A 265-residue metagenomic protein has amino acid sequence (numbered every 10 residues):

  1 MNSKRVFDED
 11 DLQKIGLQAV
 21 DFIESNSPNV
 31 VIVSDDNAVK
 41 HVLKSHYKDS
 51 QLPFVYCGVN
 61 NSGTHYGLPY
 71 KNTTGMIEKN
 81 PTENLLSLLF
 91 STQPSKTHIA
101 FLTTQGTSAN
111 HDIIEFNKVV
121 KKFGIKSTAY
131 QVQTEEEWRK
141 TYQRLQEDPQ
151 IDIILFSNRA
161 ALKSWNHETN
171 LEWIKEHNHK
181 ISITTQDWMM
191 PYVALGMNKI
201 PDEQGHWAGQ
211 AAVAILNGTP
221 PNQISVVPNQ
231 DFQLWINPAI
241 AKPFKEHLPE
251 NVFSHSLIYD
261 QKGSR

Functional and structural regions predicted by a protein language model:
M1-A19, N72, F101, V119-W138: Short beta-strand elements in bilobed, periplasmic/extracellular small-molecule ligand-binding domains
E9-N29, K140-I151: Short, well-structured alpha-helical segments in soluble
E24-D35, V55, A100-T103, Q150-S164 (+1 more regions): Periplasmic-binding protein-like
K48-T73, Q186-L195: Flexible loop/hinge segments that line or gate small-molecule binding clefts
Y66-L88, P191-H206: Short beta-strand elements at the ligand-binding edges of bilobed clamshell
T74-F123, S225-I240: An alpha-beta-alpha
S108-K180: Pocket-lining segment of extracytoplasmic ligand-binding domains
A214-R265: Hinge/cleft segment of the Venus flytrap/periplasmic-binding protein
